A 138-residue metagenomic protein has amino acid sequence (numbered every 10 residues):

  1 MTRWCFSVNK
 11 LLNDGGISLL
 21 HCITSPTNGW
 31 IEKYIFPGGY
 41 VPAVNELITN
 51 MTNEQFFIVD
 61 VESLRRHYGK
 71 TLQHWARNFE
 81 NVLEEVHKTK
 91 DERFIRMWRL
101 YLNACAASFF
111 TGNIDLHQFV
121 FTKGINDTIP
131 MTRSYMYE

Functional and structural regions predicted by a protein language model:
M1-T2, L72: Conserved strand-to-helix beginnings and helix N-cap segments that scaffold or border functional pockets
T2-I17: A short glycine-rich, Lys/Arg-flanked "PGG" loop and its adjoining helix->strand segment in the class I
N13, I129-M131: Charge-rich, acidic-biased intrinsically disordered regions
H21: Alpha/beta-hydrolase-fold catalytic nucleophile elbow
T24-I129, M136-E138: Substrate-binding/catalytic lobe of Class I Rossmann-like enzymes that use SAM or dcSAM, i.e., the mid-to-C-terminal
